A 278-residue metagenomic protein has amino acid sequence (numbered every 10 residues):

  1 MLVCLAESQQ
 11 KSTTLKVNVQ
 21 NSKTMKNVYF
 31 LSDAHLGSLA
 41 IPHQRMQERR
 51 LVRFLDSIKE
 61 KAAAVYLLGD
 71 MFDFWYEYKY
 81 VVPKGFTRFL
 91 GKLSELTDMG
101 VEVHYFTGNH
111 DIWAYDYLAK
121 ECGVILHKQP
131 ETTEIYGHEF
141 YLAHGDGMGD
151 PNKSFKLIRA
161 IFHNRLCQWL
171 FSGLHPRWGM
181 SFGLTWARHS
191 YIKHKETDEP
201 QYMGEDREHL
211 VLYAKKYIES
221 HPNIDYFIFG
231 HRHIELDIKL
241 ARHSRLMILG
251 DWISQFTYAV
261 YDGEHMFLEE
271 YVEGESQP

Functional and structural regions predicted by a protein language model:
K11-S12, K16, N21: Polybasic, lysine-rich low-complexity intrinsically disordered segments
M25-Y29, T133-Y141, L240-R245: Beta-strand-turn-beta hairpins that frame and shape the catalytic cleft of phosphate-ester-processing enzymes
K26-N27, L31, L36-I135: Core catalytic region of metal-dependent phosphoesterases/phosphodiesterases, especially metallo-beta-lactamase-like
I125-K128, Y141, D146, D150-R165 (+1 more regions): Conserved beta-sheet core of the metallophosphoesterase superfamily
G145-L210: Active-site-proximal loop/helix segment associated with metal-binding centers of metalloenzymes
E275-P278: C-terminal regulatory/interaction regions
